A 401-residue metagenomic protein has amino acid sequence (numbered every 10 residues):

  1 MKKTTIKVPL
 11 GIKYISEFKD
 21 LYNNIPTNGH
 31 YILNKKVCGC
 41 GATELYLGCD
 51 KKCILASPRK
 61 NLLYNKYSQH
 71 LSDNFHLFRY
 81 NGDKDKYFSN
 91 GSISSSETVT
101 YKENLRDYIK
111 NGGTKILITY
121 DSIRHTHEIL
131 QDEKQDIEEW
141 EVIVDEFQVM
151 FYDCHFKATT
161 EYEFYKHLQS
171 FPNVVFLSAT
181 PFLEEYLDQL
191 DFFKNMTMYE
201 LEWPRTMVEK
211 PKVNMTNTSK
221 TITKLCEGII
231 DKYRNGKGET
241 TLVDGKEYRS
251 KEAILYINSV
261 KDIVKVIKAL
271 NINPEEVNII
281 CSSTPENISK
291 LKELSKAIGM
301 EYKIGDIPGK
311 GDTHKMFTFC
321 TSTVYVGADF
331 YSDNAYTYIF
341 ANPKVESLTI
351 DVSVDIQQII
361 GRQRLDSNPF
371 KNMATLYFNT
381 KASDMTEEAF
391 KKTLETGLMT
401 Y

Functional and structural regions predicted by a protein language model:
C38, A42-D85, L183-E185, V260-K261: Conserved Walker A/P-loop ATP-binding site and its immediately adjacent core in helicase/helicase-like ATPase domains
K52-K66, T119, K232-N271: Conserved strand-helix element at the start of the C-terminal RecA-like helicase core
D73-E128, K296-P308: Inter-Walker segment of RecA-like/P-loop motor cores
Y120-I123, D132-K166: SF2 helicase catalytic motif II
V149-R205: Post-DEXD/H (motif II) to motif III coupling segment of the RecA-like Helicase ATP-binding lobe
P181-G236: Interdomain hinge/linker at the junction between the two RecA-like core domains of SF2 helicases
F330-P343: A short beta-strand element within the Helicase C-terminal
K344-N372: Conserved SF2 helicase motif VI
